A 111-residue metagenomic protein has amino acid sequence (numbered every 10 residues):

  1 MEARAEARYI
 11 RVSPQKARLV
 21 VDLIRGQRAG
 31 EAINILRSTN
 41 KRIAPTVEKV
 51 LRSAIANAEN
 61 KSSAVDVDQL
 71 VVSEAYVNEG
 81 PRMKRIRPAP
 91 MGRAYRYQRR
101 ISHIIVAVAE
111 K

Functional and structural regions predicted by a protein language model:
M1-L23, Q27-K111: Structured, basic alpha/beta domains of bacterial-type, RNA-associated proteins
